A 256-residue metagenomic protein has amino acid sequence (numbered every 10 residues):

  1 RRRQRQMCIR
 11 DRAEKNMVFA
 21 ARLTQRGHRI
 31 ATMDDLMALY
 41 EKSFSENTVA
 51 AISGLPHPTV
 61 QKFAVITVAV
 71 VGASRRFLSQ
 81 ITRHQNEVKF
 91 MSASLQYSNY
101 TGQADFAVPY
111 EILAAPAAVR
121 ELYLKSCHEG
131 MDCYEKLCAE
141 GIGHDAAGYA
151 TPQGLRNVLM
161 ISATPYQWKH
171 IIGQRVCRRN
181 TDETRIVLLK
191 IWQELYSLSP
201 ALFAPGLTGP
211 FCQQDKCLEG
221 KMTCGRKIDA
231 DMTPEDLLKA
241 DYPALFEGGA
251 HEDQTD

Functional and structural regions predicted by a protein language model:
R1-D256: Family-specific signature for flavin-dependent thymidylate synthase
